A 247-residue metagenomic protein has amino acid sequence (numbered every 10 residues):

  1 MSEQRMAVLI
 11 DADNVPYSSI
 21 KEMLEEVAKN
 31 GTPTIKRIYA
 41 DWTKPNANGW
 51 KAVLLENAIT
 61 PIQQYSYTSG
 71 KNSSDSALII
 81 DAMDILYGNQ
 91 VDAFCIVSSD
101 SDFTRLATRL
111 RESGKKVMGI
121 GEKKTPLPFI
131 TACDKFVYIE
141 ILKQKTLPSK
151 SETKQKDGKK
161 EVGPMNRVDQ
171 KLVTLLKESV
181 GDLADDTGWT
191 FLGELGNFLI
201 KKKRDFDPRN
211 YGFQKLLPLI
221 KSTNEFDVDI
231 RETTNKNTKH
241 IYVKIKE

Functional and structural regions predicted by a protein language model:
M1-D81, L86-Y87, T108, K116: Domain-level signal for Mg2+-assisted phosphodiester chemistry and nucleotide/NA-binding surfaces in nucleic-acid
V8, P16-S19, N46, W50 (+9 more regions): Helical mechanochemical/support elements of P-loop NTPase systems and associated helical scaffolds
Y39, D92-S99, L106, L110 (+1 more regions): Acidic beta-strand-to-loop metal/phosphate-binding motif
N57, S113, T131-C133: Short, structured coil segments at secondary-structure junctions
T60-Q63, C95, M118-G119, V137-Y138: Short hydrophobic alpha-helical runs that function as membrane-insertion/retention elements
T108-G119, P126, K135: A short alpha->loop->secondary-structure connector
E122, P126-G163: Long, low-complexity, charged/polar intrinsically disordered regions in eukaryotic proteins
K123, E152-E247: N-terminal regulatory modules in eukaryotic regulatory proteins
